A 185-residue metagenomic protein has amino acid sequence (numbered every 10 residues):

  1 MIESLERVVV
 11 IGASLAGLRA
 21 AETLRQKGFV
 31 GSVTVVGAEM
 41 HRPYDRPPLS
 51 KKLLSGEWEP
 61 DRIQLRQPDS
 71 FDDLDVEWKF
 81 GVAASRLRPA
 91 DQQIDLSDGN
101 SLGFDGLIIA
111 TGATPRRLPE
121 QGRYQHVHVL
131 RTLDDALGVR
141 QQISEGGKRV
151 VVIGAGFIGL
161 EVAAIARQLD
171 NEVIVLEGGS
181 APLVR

Functional and structural regions predicted by a protein language model:
M1-V9, Q64-I153, I174: FAD-binding core/adjacent interface of flavoenzyme oxidoreductases
I2-E77, A163-R185: Beta1-alpha1 glycine-rich phosphate/pyrophosphate-binding loop at the start of Rossmann-like nucleotide-binding domains
S14-L18, M40, A113-P115, D134 (+1 more regions): Residue-level detector of alpha-helix initiation sites
S55, R123-Y124, G159: Juxtamembrane/interface motifs at transmembrane-helix termini
L87-R88, G159, P182-L183: Short secondary-structure capping/turn micro-motifs that flank functional sites
F157-I158, V162-A163: Mid-domain beta-loop-alpha active-site segment that forms a flexible, acidic cofactor/metal-binding surface
